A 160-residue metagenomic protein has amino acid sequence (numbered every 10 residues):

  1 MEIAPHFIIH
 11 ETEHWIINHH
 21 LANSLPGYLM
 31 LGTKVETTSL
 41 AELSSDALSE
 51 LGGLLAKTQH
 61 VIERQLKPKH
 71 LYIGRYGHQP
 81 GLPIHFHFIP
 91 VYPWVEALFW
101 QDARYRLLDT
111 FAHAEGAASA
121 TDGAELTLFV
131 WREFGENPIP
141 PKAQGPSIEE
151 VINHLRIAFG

Functional and structural regions predicted by a protein language model:
M1-G160: HIT superfamily nucleotide-processing domains
